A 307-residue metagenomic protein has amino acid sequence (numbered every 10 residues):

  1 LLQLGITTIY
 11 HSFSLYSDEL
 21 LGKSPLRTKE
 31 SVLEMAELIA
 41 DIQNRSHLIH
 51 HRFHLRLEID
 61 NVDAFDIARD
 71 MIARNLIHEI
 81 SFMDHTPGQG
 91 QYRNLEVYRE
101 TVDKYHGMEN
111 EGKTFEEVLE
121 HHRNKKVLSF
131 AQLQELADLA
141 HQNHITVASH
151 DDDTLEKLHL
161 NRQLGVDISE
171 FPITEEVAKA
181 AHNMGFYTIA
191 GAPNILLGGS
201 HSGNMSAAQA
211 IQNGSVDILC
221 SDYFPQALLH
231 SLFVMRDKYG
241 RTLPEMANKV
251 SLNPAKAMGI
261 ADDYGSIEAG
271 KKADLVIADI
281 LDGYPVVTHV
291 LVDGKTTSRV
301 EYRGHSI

Functional and structural regions predicted by a protein language model:
G5, F53, I80, N161 (+2 more regions): Conserved, mostly hydrophobic/aromatic
I9-H11, I80, S169, L219: Hydrophobic residues within beta-strands of alpha/beta enzymes
Y16-D152: Metal-coordinating catalytic core of metallo-dependent amide/deamination hydrolases
L55-D66, D151-E156, L160, I168-E170 (+1 more regions): Active-site glycine- and acidic-residue-rich loops that bind and position anionic ligands or nucleotide-like cofactors
R74-H78, N161-I168, N183-I189, G214-D217: Glycine-enriched alpha-helix->loop->beta-strand junction motifs that scaffold or abut catalytic
P172-V177, A192-G198, K295: Short, acidic/turn-prone active-site loops that include or flank metal/cofactor- and phosphate-binding residues
M184-N194, G198-D279: His/Asp/Glu-enriched, well-ordered alpha-helical/loop segment that forms or immediately abuts the divalent-metal
K256, E268-I307: C-terminal cap of metal-dependent C-N hydrolases
